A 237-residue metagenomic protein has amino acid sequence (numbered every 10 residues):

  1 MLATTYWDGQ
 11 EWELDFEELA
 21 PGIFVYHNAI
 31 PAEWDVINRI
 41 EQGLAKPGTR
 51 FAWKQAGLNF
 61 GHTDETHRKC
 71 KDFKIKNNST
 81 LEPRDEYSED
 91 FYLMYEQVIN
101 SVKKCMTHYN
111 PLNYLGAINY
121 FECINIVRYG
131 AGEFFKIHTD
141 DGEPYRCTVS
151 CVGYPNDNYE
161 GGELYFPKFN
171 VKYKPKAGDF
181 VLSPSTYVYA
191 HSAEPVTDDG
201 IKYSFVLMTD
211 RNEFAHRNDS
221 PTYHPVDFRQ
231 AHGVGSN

Functional and structural regions predicted by a protein language model:
L2-N113, V234-S236: Non-heme Fe(II)/2-oxoglutarate
N110-I124: A short coil-to-beta-strand element that immediately follows conserved catalytic motifs
N119-F121, G132-F134, R146-T148: Short connector loops at helix/strand junctions that flank enzyme active sites, especially segments positioning acidic
E122-I124, V149, Y203: Change "...and in nucleic-acid phosphodiester-cleaving endonucleases..." to "...and in nucleic-acid processing enzymes
I126-G130, E143-E160, M208-T209: Short, conserved beta-strand element in jelly-roll/cupin
F134-G142: Histidine-centered catalytic micro-motifs
C147, E160-N237: Catalytic core of Fe(II)/2-oxoglutarate
